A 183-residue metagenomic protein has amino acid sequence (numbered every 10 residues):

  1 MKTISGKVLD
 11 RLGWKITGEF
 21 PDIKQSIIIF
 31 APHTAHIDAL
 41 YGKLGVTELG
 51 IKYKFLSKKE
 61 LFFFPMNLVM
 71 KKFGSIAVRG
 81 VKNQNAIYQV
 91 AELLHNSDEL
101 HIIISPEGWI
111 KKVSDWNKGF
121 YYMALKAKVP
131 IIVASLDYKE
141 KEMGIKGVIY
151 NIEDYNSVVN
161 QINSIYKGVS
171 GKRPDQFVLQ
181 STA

Functional and structural regions predicted by a protein language model:
K2, L9-G168, S181-A183: Soluble catalytic domains of membrane acyltransferases
K172-T182: Short, flexible loop/turn segments with low-complexity composition
